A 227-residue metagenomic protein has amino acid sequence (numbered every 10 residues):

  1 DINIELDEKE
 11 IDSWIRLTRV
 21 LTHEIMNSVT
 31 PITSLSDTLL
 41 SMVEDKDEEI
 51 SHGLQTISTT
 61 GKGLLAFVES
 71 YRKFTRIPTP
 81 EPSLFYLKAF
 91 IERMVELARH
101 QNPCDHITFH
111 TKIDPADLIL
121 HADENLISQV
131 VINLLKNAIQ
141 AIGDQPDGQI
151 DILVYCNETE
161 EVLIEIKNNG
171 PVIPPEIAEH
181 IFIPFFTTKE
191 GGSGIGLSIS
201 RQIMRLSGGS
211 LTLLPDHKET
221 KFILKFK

Functional and structural regions predicted by a protein language model:
L35, D47-I77, E81-Q101: Conserved DHp (HisKA) dimerization/phosphotransfer helix of two-component histidine kinases, i.e., the long coiled-coil
I77-P80, I119-A122, T188: Conserved micro-motifs of the catalytic ATP-binding
H106-L118, N157: Conserved catalytic submotifs in the C-terminal HATPase_c
D147-E160: Short beta-strand/loop element within the Bergerat-fold HATPase_c
N168: Acidic ATP/Mg2+-coordinating residue in the GHKL
I173-P184: Short conserved segment of the HATPase_c
G208-G209: Conserved glycine-rich
